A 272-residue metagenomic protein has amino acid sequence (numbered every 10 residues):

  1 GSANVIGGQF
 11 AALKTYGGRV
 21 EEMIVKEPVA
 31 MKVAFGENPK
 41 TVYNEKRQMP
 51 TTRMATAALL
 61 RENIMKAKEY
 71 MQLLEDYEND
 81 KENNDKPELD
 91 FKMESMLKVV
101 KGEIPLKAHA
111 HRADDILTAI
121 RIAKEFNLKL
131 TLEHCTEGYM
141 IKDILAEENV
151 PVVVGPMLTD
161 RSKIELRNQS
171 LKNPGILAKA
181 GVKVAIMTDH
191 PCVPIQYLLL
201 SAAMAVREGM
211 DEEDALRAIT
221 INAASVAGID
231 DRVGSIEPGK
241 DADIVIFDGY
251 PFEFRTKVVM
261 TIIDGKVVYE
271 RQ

Functional and structural regions predicted by a protein language model:
G1-L130: Polyanionic/metal-chelating signatures
S2, G18, G36, E62-L73 (+6 more regions): Generic secondary-structure signature for well-ordered alpha-helical cores
A3-I6, N38-V42, D114-I116, Y139-K142 (+4 more regions): Flexible loop/turn segments at secondary-structure boundaries
I6-G8, K26-P28, K172, L199-L200 (+1 more regions): Short, solvent-exposed loop/turn segments at the edges of secondary structure
Q48-E62, P87, F91-E94, H111-L117 (+8 more regions): Conserved active-site and cofactor/substrate-binding residues in soluble primary-metabolism enzymes
M71-S170, A185, S225-A227, D248 (+1 more regions): Active-site core of metal-dependent hydrolases
P105, D143-A146, V153-G249: His/Asp/Glu-enriched, well-ordered alpha-helical/loop segment that forms or immediately abuts the divalent-metal
E237-Q272: C-terminal cap of metal-dependent C-N hydrolases
